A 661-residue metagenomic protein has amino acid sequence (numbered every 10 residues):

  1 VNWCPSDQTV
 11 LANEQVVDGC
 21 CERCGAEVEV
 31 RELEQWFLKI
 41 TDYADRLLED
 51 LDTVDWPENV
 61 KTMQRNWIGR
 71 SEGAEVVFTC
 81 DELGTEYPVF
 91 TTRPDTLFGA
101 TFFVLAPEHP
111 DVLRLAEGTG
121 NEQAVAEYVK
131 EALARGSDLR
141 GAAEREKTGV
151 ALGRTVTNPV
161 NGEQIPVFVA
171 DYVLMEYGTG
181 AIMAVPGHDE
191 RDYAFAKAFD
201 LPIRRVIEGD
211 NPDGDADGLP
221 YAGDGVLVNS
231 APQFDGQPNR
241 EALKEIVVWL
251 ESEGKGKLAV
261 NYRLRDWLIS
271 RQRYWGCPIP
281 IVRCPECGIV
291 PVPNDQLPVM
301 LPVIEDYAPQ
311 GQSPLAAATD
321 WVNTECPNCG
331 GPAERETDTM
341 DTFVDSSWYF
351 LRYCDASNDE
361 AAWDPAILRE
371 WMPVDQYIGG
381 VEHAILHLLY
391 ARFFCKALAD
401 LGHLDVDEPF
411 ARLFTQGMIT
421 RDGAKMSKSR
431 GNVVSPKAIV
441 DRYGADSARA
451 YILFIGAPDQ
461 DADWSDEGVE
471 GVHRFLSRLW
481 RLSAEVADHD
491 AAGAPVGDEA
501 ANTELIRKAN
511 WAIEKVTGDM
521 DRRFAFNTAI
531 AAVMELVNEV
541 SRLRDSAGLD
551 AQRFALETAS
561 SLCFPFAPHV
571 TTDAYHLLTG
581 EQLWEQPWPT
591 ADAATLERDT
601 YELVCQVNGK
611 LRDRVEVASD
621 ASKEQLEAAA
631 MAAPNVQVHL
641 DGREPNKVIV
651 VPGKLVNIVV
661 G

Functional and structural regions predicted by a protein language model:
V1-D7, R70, L258-C287, L389 (+4 more regions): Helix-rich, typically C-terminal accessory recognition domains appended to large enzymatic cores
V1-E208, Q310, P314, E325 (+4 more regions): NTP-handling and nucleic-acid-processing catalytic cores
V1-Y87, A181-P298, Y307, Q312-A317 (+3 more regions): Residue patterns forming the tRNA-binding/recognition surfaces of aminoacyl-tRNA synthetases and related DALR
L11, V28, L51, D55 (+24 more regions): A generic secondary-structure signal for well-formed alpha-helical elements
V60-R65, T91-D224, K255, A259-W267 (+5 more regions): Structured ligand/cofactor/substrate-binding pocket environments in proteins
T179, E616-G642, N646-G653, N657: Glycine-rich, small/acidic residue-mixed loop/short-helix segments
Y221-N229, C354-D375: Residues forming anionic-ligand binding surfaces in small-molecule and nucleic-acid pockets of primarily soluble enzymes
A308-V344: Acidic, glycine-rich two-metal-ion catalytic cores of nucleic acid-processing enzymes
